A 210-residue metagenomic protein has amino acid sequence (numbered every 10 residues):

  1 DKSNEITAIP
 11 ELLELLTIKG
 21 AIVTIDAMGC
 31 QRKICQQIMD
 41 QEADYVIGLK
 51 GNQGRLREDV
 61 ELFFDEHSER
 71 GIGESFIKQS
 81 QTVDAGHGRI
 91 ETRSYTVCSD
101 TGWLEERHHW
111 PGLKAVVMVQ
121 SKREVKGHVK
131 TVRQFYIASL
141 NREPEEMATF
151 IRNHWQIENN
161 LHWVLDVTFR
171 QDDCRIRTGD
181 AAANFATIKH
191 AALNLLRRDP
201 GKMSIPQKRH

Functional and structural regions predicted by a protein language model:
D1-I25, C30-K33, Q41, K202 (+1 more regions): Conserved, well-structured functional cores that handle cations and Mg-NTP chemistry
K2, I6, L140, A181-I188: Generic structural signal for well-ordered, non-membrane alpha-helical segments in soluble metabolic enzymes
I9, I22-C30, Y45, Y136 (+2 more regions): Short, conserved catalytic/metal-binding motifs centered on acidic residues
E14-T17, Q37-D40, H109-W110, K126-V129: Solvent-exposed alpha-helices and their adjacent loops that cap or buttress functional pockets in soluble metabolic
K33-I34, R55: Phosphate- and divalent-cation-binding pockets in alpha/beta enzyme and binding domains that engage nucleotide-derived
C35-A43, D65: Short, surface-exposed basic-aromatic patches at helix termini and helix-loop junctions that form
K50-N153: An anionic, glycine-rich sequence signature occurring as long contiguous blocks
F150-H210: Basic, amphipathic alpha-helical segments enriched in Lys/Arg and hydrophobic/aromatic residues
